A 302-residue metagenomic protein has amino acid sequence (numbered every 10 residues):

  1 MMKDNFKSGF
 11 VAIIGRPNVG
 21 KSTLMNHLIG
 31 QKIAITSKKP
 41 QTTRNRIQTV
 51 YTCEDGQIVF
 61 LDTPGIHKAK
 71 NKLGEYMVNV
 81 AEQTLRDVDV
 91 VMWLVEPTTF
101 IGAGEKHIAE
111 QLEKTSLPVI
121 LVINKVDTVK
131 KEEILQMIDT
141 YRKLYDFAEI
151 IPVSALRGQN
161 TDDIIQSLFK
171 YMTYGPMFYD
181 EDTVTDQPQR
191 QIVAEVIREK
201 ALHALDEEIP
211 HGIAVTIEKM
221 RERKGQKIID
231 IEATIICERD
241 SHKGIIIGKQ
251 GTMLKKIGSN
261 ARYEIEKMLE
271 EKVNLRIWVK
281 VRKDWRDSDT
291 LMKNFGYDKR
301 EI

Functional and structural regions predicted by a protein language model:
M1-R86: Conserved G1/Walker A P-loop phosphate-binding module
G20, N160, M253: Conserved glycine(s) of the Walker
Q31, V50-E54, A69, T84 (+10 more regions): Conserved, well-folded catalytic cores of nucleic-acid-processing and energy-transducing macromolecular machines
T43, H67-K68, F100-I101, V129-K130 (+1 more regions): Catalytic P-loop NTPase motifs of RecA-like helicase/translocase cores
Y51-Q57, N79-I150, R221-G225: Conserved C-terminal guanine-recognition region of P-loop GTPase G domains, centered on the G4
D62, N124, S154: Active-site glycine-centered loops adjacent to acidic/histidine catalytic or metal-binding residues that shape
L117-P118, D127-P188: Canonical P-loop GTPase G-domain recognition
Q189-I302: P-loop NTP-binding site
